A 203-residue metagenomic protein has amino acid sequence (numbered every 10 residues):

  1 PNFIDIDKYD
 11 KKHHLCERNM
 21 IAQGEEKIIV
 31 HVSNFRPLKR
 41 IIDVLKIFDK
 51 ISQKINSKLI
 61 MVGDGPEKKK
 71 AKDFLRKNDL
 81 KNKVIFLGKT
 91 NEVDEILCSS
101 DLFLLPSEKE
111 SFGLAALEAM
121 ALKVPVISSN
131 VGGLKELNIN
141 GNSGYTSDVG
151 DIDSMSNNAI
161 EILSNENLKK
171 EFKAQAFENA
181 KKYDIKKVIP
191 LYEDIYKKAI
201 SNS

Functional and structural regions predicted by a protein language model:
F3: Carbohydrate-associated surface elements
Y9-Q23, L168: A short helix/loop element that forms part of the nucleotide-sugar donor recognition site in Leloir-type
Q23-V30, I41-F86, S164-N167: A conserved nucleotide-sugar
K89, E108: Aromatic "clamp/platform" in nucleotide-sugar-dependent glycosyltransferases that forms part of the donor/acceptor
P125-S128, N138: Short hydrophobic beta-strand element within catalytic cores of glycosyltransferases and related nucleotide-activated
N140-G141, Y145-I152, E161-E166: Conserved acidic donor-binding segment of nucleotide-sugar-dependent glycosyltransferases
S154, E161, L168-K182, L191-D194: A short, well-ordered alpha-helix in the C-terminal region of glycosyltransferases
I185-S203: C-terminal alpha-helical cap of glycosyltransferases
